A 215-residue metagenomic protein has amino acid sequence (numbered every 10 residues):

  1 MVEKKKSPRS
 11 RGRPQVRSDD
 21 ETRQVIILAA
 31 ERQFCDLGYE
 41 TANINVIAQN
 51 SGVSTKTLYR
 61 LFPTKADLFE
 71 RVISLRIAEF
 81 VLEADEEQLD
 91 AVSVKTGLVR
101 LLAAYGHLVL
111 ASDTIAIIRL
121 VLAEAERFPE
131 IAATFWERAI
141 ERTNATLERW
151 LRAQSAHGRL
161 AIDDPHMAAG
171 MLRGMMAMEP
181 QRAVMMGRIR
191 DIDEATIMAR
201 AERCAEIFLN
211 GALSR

Functional and structural regions predicted by a protein language model:
M1-L37, T41-V53, Y59-D67: Basic, helix-initiating cap at the start of DNA-binding domains
M1-R13, R100, A104, E141 (+4 more regions): C-terminal peripheral helix-coil segments that are non-catalytic and often amphipathic
T22, K65, V72, R76 (+6 more regions): Hydrophobic/aromatic residues within well-ordered alpha-helical segments
E70-L101, H107-V109, D113, T146-L147 (+1 more regions): Amphipathic alpha-helical linker/stalk segments
K95-R127, M176-P180, N210, S214: Helical hydrophobic small-molecule/effector-binding pocket
T96, L108, I115-A116, L120 (+3 more regions): Amphipathic alpha-helical packing segments from all-alpha helical-bundle domains
A161, P165-A169: Membrane-interface starts of transmembrane alpha-helices
